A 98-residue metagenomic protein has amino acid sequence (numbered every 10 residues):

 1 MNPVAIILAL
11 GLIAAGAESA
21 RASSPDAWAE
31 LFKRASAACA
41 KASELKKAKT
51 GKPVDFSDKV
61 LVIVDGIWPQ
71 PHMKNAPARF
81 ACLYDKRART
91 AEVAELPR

Functional and structural regions predicted by a protein language model:
M1-R21: Classic N-terminal secretory signal peptides
G16-R98: Mitochondrial intermembrane space
